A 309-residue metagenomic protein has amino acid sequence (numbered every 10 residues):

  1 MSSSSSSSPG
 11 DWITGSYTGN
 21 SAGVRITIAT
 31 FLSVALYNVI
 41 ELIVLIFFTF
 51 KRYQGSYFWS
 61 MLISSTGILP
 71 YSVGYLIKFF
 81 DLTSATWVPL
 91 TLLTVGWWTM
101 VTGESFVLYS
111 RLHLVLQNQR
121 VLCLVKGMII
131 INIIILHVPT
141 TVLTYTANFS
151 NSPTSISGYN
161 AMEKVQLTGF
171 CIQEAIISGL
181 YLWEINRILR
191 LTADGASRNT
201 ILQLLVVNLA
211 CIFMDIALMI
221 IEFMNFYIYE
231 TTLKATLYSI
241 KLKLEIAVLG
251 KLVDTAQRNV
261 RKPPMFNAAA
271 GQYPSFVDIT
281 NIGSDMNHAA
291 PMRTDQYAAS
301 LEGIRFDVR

Functional and structural regions predicted by a protein language model:
M1-I133: Membrane-proximal first intracellular loop
A22-A35, F79, W87-V101, T140-T141 (+2 more regions): Extracellular loop 3-seventh transmembrane helix
I40-I43, S105-Y109, S178-L182, E245 (+1 more regions): Alpha-helical transmembrane segments of polytopic integral membrane proteins, especially the permease/helical cores
I46, L108-R111, V115, I185-I188 (+3 more regions): Alpha-helical recognition domains of nuclear gene-regulatory proteins
Y53, L116-L122, Y181-L202, L249-F276: Intracellular signaling interfaces of 7-transmembrane GPCRs
L108-V115, T144-F149, A247-N259: A cytosolic-side transmembrane-helix exit/cap motif
L112, L116, R120-L182: Membrane-proximal helix-loop-helix units in multi-pass membrane proteins
D254-R309: Intrinsically disordered, Ser/Thr-rich cytosolic C-terminal tails of multi-pass membrane proteins
